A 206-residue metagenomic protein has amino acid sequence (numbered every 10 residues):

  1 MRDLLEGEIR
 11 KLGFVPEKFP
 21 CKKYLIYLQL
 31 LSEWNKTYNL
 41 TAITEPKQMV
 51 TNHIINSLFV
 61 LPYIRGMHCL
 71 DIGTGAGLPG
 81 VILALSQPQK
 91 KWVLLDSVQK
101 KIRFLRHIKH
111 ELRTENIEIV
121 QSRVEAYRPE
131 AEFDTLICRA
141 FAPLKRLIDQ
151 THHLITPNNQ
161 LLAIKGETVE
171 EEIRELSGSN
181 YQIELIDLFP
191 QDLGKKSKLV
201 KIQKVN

Functional and structural regions predicted by a protein language model:
M1-G66, L70, K100-R103, H107-I117: Class I SAM-dependent transferase core
L31, L83, K165, I202: Residue-level signal for inorganic ion chemistry
T44, V120-S122, D187: Short loop/edge segments at beta-strand edges and connector loops that shape dinucleotide/nucleotide cofactor-binding
I55-C138, I148: Conserved SAM/SAH cofactor-binding pocket of Class I
K101-R103, L144, V169: Short alpha-helix immediately C-terminal to the canonical SAM-binding loop
I148-Q160: A short glycine-rich, Lys/Arg-flanked "PGG" loop and its adjoining helix->strand segment in the class I
N158-V169: Conserved beta-strand signature within the Rossmann-like core of class I S-adenosyl-L-methionine
T168-N206: Active-site capping/gating segments
